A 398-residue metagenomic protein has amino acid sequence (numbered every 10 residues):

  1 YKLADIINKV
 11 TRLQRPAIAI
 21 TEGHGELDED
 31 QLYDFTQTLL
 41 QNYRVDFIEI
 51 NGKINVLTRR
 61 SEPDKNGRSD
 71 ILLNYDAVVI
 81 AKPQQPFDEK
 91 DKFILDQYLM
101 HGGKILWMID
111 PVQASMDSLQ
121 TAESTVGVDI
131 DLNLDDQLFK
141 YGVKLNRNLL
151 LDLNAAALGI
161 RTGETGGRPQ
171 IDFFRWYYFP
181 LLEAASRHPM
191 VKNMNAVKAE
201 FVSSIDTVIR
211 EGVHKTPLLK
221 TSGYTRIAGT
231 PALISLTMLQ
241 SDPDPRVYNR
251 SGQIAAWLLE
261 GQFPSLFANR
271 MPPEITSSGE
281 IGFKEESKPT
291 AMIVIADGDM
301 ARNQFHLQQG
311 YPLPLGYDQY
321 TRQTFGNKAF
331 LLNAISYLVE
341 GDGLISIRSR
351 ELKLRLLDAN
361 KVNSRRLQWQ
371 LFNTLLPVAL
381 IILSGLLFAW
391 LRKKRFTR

Functional and structural regions predicted by a protein language model:
Y1-R398: Short, surface-exposed patches at the edges or C-terminal ends of soluble domains, predominantly
